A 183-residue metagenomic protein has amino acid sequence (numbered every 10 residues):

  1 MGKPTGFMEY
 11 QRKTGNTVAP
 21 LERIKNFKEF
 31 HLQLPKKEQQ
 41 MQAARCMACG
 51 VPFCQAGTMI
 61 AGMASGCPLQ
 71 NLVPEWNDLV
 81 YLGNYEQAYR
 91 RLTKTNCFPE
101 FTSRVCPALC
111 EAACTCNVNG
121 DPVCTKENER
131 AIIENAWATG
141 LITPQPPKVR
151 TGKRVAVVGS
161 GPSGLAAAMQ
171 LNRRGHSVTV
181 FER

Functional and structural regions predicted by a protein language model:
M1-R154: Ferredoxin-type iron-sulfur electron-transfer modules and their immediate structural context
R154-T179: N-terminal Rossmann-like FAD-binding beta1-loop-alpha1 element of flavoenzymes
F181-R183: The conserved SAM/SAH-binding core of class I Rossmann-like methyltransferase domains, concentrating on the hydrophobic
